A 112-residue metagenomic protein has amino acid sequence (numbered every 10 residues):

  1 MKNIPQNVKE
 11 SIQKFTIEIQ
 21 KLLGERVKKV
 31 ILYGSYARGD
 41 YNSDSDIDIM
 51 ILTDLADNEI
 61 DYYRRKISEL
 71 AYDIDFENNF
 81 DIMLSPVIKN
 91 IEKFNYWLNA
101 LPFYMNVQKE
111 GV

Functional and structural regions predicted by a protein language model:
M1-K29, R38-S43, D54-V112: Catalytic core of pol beta-like nucleotidyltransferases
D48-L52: Short beta-strand->loop micro-motif that forms the acidic, two-metal-ion catalytic signature in nucleotide-processing
